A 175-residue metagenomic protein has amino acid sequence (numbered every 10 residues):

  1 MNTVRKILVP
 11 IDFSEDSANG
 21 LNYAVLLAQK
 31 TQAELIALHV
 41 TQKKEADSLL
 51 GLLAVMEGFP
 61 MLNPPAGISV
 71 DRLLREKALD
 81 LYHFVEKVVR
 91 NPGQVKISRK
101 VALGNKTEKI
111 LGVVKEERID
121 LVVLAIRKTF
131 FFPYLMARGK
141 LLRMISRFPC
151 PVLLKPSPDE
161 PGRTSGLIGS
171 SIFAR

Functional and structural regions predicted by a protein language model:
M1-N2, H83-V122, D159-T164, F173-R175: Structural beta-alpha unit
N2-P64, R147, P158, S170-R175: Small/aliphatic-rich secondary-structure junction motif
S17, A78, L103-G104, Y134: A conditional alpha-helix N-cap/helix-loop micro-motif detector
Y23, R72-V85, K109: Short, solvent-exposed amphipathic alpha-helices that sit in or adjacent to ligand/effector-binding or catalytic
I36-L38, E45, S98-A102, L153: General small-molecule cofactor/ligand-binding pocket signal
F59-L79: A short acidic, glycine-rich active-site loop that binds or catalyzes chemistry on phosphate/adenosine moieties
L111-A174: Gly/Ser-rich helix-loop-strand patches that form or flank binding pockets for ribonucleotide-derived cofactors
